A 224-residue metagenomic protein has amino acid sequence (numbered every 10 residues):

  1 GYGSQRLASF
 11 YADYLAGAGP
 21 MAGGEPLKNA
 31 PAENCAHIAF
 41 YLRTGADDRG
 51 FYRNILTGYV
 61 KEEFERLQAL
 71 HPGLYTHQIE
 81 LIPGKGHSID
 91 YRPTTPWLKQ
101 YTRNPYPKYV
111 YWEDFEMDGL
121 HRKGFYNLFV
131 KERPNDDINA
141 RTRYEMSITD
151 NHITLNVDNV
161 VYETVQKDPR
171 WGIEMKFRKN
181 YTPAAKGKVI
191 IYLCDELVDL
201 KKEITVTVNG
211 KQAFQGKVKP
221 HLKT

Functional and structural regions predicted by a protein language model:
G1-Y2, P83: Short, solvent-exposed turn/loop segments enriched in Gly/Ser/Thr/Pro and often Arg
Y2, P26, K188-I190: Short alpha-helical segments and helix-capping/turn motifs at coil-helix boundaries
G3-A12, A18: Short glycine-enriched nucleophile-adjacent loop and the immediately C-terminal alpha-helix near the catalytic center
Y11, G45-D48, Y52, F177 (+1 more regions): Extended hydrophobic/Leu-rich segments
D13-L15, A36, K188, L197: Short loop/turn motifs at secondary-structure junctions
A16-K99: The feature captures the conserved acid-bearing segment of alpha/beta-hydrolase catalytic domains
E65-T224: Alpha/beta-hydrolase-fold serine-hydrolase catalytic core, especially in secreted/extracellular enzymes
